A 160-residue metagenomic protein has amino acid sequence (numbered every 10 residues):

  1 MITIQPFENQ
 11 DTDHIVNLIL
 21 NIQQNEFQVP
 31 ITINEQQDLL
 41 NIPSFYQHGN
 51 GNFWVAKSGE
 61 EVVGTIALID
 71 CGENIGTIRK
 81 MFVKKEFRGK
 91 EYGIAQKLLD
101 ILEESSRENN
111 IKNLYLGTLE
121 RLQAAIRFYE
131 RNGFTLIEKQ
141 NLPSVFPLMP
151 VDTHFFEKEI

Functional and structural regions predicted by a protein language model:
M1-T3: Extreme N-terminal starter segment of soluble prokaryotic enzymes
P6-E86, Q96-I101, S105, L142 (+1 more regions): Acetyl-CoA-dependent GNAT
E91-G93: Glycine-rich phosphate-binding loop
E108: Terminal helix-turn-helix DNA-binding modules in bacterial transcription factors
K112-Y115, L119-Q123, R127, R131-I160: C-terminal "cap" of GNAT-fold acetyltransferases
